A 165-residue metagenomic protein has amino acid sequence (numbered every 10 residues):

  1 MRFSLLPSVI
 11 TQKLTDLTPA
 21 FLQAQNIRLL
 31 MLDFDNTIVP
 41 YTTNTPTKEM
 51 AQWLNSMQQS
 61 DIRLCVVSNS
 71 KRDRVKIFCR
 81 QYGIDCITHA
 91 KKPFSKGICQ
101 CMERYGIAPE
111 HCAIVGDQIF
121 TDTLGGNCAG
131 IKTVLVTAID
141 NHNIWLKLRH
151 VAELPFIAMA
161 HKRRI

Functional and structural regions predicted by a protein language model:
R2-L32, V39, T43-N44, K48-I165: Asp-based, Mg2+/Mn2+-dependent phosphohydrolase catalytic module
